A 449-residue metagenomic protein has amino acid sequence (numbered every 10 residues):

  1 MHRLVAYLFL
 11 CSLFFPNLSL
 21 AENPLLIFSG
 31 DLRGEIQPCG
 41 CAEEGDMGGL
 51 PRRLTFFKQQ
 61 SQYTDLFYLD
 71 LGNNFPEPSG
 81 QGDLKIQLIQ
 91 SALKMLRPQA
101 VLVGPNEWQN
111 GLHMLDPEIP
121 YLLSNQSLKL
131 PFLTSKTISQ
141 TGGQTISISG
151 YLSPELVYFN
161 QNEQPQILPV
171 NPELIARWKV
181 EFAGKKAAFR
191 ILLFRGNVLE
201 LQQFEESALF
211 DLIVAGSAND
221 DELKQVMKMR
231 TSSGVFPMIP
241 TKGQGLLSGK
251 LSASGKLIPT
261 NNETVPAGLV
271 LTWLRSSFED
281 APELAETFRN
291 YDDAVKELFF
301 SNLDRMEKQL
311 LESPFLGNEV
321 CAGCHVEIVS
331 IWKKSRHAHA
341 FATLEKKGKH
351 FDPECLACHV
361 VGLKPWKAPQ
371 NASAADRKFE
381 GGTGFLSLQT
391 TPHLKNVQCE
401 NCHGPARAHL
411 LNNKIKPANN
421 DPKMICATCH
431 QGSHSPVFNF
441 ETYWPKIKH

Functional and structural regions predicted by a protein language model:
M1-A6: Positively charged n-region of N-terminal signal peptides that target proteins for export
Y7-P16: Bacterial N-terminal signal peptides
F14-F15, E43, S373: Hydrophobic alpha-helical membrane context
F15, R53-Q60, Q161, D211 (+2 more regions): Short secondary-structure boundary segments
P16, D46-M47, K129, Q164-L168 (+4 more regions): Short, exposed beta-strand "edge-strand" segments with a Pro/Gly-rich flavor and a Y/T-containing core
L20-S276, E283-R289: Acidic, metal/ion-coordinating pockets
N23, L32-P38, L257-H449: Short sequence/structural segments immediately N-terminal
